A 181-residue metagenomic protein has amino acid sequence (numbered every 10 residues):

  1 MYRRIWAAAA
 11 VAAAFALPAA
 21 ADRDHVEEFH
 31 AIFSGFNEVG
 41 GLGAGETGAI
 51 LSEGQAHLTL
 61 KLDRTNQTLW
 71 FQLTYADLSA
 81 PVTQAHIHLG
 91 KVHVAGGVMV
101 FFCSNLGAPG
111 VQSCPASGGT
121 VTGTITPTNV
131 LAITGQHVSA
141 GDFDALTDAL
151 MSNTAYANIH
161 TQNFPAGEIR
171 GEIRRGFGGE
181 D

Functional and structural regions predicted by a protein language model:
M1-A7: Bacterial N-terminal signal peptides that target proteins for export
A7-A14: Bacterial N-terminal signal peptides
A16-P18: N-terminal signal peptide c-region/cleavage motif recognized by signal peptidases
A20-A85, L89-D181: Metal-centered catalytic cores of metalloenzymes
